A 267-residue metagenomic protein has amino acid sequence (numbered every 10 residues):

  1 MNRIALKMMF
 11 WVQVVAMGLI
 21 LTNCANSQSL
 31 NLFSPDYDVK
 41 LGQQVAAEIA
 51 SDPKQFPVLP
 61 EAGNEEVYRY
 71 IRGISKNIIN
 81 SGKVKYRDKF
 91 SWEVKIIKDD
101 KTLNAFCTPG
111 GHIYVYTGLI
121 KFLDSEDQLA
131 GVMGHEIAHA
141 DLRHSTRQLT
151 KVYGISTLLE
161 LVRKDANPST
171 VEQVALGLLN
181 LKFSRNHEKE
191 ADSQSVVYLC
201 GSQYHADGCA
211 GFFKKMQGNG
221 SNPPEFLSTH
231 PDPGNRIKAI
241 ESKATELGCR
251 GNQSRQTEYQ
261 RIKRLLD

Functional and structural regions predicted by a protein language model:
M1, A5-L6, F10-W11, N23-K54 (+2 more regions): C-terminal capping/extension segments of zinc metalloprotease domains
A25-N31, I113, A130-A140, P168-L181: Catalytic-site beta-strand/loop segments enriched in glycine and acidic/polar residues
V45, M133, L158, A175-L178 (+1 more regions): Short alpha-helical scaffolding segments that buttress acidic/His motifs in well-ordered protein cores
F56-E65: Short, surface-exposed loop/turn segments at secondary-structure junctions
V67-Y86: Zn2+-dependent metallopeptidase catalytic core
I96, D100-A130, I137-A138: Active-site scaffold of zinc-dependent metalloenzymes
I120, D124-Q128, I137-G154, D165-A166: Catalytic Zn2+-binding segment of zinc metalloproteases
T150-L179: Membrane-active amphipathic alpha-helices enriched in small hydrophobic residues
